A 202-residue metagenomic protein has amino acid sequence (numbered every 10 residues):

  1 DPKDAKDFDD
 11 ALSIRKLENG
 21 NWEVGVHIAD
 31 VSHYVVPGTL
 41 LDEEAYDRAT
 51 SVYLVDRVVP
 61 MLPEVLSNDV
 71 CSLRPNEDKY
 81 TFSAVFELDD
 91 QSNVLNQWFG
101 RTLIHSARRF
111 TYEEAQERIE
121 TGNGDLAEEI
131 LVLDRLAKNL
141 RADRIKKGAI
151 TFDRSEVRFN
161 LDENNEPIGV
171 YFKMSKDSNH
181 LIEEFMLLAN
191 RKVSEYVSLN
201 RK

Functional and structural regions predicted by a protein language model:
D1-K202: Electropositive polyanion-binding surfaces
